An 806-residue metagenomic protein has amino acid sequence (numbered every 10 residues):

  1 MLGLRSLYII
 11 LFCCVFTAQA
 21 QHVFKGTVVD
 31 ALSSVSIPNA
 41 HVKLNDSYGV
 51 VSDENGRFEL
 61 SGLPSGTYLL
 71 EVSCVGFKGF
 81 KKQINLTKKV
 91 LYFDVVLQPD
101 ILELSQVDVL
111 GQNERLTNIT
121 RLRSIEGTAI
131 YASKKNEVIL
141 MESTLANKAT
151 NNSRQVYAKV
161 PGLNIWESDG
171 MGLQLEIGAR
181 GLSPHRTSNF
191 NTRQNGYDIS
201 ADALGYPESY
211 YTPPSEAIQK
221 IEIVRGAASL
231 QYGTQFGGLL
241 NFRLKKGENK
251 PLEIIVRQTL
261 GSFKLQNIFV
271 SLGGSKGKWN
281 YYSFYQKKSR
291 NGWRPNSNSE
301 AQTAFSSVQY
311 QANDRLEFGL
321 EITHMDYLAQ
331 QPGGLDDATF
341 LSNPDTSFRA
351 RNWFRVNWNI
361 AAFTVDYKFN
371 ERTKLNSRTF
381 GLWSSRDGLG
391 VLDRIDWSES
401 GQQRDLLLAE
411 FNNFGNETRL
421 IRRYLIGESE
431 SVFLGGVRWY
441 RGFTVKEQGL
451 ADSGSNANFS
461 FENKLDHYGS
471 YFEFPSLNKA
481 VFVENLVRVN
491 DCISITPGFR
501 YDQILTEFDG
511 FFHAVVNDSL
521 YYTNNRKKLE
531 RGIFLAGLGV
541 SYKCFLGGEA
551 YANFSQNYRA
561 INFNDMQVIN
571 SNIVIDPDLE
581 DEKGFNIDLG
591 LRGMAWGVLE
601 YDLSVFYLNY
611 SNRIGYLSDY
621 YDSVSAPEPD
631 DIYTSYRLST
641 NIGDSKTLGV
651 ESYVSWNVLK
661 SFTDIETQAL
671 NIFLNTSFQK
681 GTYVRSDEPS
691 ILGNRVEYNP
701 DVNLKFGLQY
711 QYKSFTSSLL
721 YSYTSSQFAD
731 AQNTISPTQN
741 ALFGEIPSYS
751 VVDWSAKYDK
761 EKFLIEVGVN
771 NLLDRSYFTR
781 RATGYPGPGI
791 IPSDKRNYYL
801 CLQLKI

Functional and structural regions predicted by a protein language model:
V23, E253, L260-S289, R294-Q330 (+3 more regions): Transmembrane beta-barrel wall of Gram-negative outer-membrane proteins
Y197-R225: Short acidic/polar hinge/loop motifs at secondary-structure boundaries that mediate gating or recognition
V270, W279, T364-G390, S541-K543 (+4 more regions): Membrane-embedded beta-barrel scaffold of Gram-negative outer-membrane proteins
N313, S429-L434, R438-Y440, F472-N609 (+4 more regions): Structural signature of Gram-negative outer-membrane beta-barrels, strongest in the C-terminal barrel of TonB-dependent
D314-M325, V356-H513, K543, D602 (+2 more regions): Face-selective signature of the C-terminal outer-membrane beta-barrel domain
L328-N343, F443-L450, L505-N517, K528 (+5 more regions): Surface-exposed extracellular loop regions of Gram-negative outer-membrane beta-barrel proteins, predominantly
L420, D491, V605-N609, P629-N733 (+1 more regions): Gram-negative outer-membrane beta-barrel transporters
S611, S618, L659, L670-I672 (+2 more regions): C-terminal beta-signal and adjacent terminal beta-strands/loops of Gram-negative outer-membrane beta-barrel proteins
